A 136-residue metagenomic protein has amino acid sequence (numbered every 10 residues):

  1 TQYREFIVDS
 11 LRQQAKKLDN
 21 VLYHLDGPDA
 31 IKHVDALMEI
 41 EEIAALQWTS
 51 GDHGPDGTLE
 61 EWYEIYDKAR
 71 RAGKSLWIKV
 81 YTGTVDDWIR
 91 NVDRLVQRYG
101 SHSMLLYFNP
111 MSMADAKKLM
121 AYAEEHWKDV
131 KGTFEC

Functional and structural regions predicted by a protein language model:
T1-C136: Active-site loop segments of alpha/beta catalytic cores
